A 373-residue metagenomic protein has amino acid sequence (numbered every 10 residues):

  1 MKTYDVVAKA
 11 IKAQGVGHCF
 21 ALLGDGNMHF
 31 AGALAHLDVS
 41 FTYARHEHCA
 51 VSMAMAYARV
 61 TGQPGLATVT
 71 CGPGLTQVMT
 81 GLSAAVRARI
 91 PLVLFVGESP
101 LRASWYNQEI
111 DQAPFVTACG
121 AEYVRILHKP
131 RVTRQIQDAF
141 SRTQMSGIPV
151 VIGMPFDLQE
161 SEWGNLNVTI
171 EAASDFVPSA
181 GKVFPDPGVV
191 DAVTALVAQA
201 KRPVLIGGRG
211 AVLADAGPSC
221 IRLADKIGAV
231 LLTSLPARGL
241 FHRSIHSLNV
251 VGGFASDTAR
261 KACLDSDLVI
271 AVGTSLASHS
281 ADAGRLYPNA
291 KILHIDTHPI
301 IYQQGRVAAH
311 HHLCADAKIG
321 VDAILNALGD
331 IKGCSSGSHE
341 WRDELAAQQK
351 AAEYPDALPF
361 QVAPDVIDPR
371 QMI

Functional and structural regions predicted by a protein language model:
K2-T3, M154, L166-T169, N289-I373: Phosphate/pyrophosphate-binding active-site segments
G17-M55, V60, T68, P185-D186 (+1 more regions): Anionic-ligand anchoring segments at beta-strand to alpha-helix junctions in alpha/beta enzyme folds, i.e., glycine
A21-L23, L94-V96, G153, A229-L235 (+1 more regions): Short internal beta-strands
N27-H29, C49-M53, P73-L82, V86 (+3 more regions): Short glycine/serine/threonine-rich phosphate/pyrophosphate-binding segments that cradle anionic phosphate groups
A33, A56, S99-A118, R243-S247 (+1 more regions): Active-site-proximal loop->helix
Q108-S146, P178-V183, D265, H310-H311 (+2 more regions): Conserved thiamine diphosphate
D138, R142-Q199, A347, Y354-P359: Conformationally flexible catalytic loops at phosphate/diphosphate-handling active centers
G253-Q303: Phosphate/diphosphate-binding loops
